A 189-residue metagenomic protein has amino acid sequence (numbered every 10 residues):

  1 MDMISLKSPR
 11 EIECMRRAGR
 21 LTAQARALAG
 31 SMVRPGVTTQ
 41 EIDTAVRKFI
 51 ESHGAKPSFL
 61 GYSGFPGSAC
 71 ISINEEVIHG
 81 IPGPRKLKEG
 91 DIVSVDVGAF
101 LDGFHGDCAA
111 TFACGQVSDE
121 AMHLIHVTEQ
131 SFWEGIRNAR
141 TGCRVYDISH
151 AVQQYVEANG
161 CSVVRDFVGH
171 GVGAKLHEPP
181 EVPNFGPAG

Functional and structural regions predicted by a protein language model:
M1-G189: Active-site neighborhoods and metal-handling regions in enzymes and metal-associated proteins
